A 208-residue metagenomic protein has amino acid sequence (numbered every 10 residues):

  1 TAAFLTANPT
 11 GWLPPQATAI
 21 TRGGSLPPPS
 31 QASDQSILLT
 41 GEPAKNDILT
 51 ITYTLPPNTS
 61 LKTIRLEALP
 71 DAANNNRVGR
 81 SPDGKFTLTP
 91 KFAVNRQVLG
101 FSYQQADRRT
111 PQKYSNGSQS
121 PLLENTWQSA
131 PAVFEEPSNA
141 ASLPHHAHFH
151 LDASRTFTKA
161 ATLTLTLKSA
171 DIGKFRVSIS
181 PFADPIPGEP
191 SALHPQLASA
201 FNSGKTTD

Functional and structural regions predicted by a protein language model:
T1-D208: Low-complexity, glycine/serine/threonine/alanine-rich intrinsically disordered linker and propeptide segments
